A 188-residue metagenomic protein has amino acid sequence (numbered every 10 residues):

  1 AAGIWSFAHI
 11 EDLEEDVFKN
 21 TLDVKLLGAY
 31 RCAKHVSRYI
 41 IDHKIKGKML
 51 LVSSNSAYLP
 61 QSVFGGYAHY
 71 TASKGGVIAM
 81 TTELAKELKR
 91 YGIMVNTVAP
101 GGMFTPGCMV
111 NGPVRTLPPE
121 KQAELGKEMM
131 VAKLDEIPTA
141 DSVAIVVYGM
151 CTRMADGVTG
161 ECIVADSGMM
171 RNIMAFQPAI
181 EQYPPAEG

Functional and structural regions predicted by a protein language model:
A1-S6, G168: Conserved NAD(P)H cofactor-binding loop of Rossmann-fold oxidoreductase domains
H9-I10, V17-K19, E128: Substrate-binding pocket helix/loop in short-chain dehydrogenase/reductase
A33-K34, T82: A short, exposed helix-loop element centered on a Lys and neighboring polar residues
I41, L50-G76, T81-T82, K86-R90 (+1 more regions): Catalytic loop of short-chain dehydrogenase/reductase
V63-G65, R90, G101-K133, I137 (+1 more regions): A glycine/serine/threonine-rich, flexible loop-to-helix segment that serves as the NAD(P) cofactor-binding "lid"
I78, L88-T105, M109-V110, L134-D135 (+1 more regions): Conserved Rossmann-fold SDR core element
T97, P119-S167, G188: C-terminal helical subdomain
